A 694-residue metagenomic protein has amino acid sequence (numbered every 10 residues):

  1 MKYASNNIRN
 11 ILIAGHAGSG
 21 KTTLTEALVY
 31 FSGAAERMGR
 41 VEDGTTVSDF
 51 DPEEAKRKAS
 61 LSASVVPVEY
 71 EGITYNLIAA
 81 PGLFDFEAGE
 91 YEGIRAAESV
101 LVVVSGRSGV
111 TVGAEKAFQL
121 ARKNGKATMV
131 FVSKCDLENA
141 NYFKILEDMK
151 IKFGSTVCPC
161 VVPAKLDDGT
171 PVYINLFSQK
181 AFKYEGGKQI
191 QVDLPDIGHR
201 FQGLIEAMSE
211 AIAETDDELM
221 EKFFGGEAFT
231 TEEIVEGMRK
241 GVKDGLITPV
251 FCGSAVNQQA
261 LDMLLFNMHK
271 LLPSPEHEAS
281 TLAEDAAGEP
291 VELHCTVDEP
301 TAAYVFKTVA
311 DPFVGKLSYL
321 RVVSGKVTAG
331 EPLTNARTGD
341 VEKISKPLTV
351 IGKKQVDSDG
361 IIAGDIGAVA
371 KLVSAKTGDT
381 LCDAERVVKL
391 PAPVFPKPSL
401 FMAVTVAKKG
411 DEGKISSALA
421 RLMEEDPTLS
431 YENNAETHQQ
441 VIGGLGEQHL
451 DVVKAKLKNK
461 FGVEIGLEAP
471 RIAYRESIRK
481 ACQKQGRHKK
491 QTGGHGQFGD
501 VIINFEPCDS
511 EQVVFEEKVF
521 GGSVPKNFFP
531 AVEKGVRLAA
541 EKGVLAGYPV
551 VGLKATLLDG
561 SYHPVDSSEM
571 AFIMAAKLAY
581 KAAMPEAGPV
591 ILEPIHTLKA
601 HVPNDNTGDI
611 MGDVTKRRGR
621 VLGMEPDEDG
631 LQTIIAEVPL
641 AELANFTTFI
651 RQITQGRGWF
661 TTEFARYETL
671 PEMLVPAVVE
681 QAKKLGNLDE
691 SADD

Functional and structural regions predicted by a protein language model:
M1-D694: Structural and coupling elements of P-loop NTPases
